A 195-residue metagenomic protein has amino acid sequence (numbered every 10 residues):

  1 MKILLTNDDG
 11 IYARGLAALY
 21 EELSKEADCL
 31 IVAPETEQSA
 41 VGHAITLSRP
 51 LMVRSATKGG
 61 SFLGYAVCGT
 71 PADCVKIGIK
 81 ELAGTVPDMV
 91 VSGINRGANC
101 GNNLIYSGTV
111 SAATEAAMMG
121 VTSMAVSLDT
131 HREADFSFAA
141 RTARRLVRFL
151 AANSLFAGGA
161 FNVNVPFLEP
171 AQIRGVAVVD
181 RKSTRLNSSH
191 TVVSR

Functional and structural regions predicted by a protein language model:
I3, R14-E81, T85-V86: A cross-family phosphate/adenosyl-ligand binding-site feature
M89: Short, Asp-centered acidic motifs that coordinate Mg2+ and/or phosphate in catalytic or ligand-binding sites
A98-S107: Glycine/threonine-rich flexible loop motifs
A112-A116: Hydrophobic/aromatic ligand-binding patch that stacks against planar heteroaromatic rings of cofactors or nucleotides
S127-R185: Active-site rim beta-loop-alpha module in soluble metabolic enzymes
L186-S194: Single conserved hydrophobic/aromatic residue that forms the stacking wall/gate of nucleotide- or nucleobase-binding
